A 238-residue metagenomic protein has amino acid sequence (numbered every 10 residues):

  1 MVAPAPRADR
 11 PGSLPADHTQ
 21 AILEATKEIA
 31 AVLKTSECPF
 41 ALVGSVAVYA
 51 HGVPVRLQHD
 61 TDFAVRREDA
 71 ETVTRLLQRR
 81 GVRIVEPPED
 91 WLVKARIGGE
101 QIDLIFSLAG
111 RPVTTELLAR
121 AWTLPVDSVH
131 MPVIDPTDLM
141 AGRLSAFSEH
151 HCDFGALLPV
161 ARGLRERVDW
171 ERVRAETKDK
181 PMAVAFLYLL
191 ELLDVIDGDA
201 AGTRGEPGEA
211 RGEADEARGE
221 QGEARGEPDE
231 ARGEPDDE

Functional and structural regions predicted by a protein language model:
M1-E209, E230, D236-E238: Compositionally biased terminal segments of proteins
